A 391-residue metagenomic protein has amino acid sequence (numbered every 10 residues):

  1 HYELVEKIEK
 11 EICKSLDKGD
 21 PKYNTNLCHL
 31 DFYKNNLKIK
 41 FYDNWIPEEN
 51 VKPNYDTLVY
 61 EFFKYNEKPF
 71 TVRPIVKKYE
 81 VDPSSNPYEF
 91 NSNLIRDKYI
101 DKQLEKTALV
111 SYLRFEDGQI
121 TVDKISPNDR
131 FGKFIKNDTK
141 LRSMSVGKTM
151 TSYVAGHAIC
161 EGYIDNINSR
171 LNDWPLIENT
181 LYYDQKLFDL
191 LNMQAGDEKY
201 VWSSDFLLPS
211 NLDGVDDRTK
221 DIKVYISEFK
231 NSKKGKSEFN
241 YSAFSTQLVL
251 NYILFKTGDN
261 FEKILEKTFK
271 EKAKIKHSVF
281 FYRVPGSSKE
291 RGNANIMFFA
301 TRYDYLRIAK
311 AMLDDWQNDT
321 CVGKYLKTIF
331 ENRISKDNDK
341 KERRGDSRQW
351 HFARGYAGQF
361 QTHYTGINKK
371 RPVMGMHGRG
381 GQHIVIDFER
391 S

Functional and structural regions predicted by a protein language model:
H1-F134, G162-D165, N192: N-terminal leader/targeting segments and the immediately adjacent pre-domain N-terminus
V59, G156, N172, F188-L191 (+10 more regions): Non-transmembrane alpha-helical segments in soluble domains of secreted/periplasmic/extracellular proteins
D101-K102, K133-D138, R142-S143, G147 (+1 more regions): Active-site-proximal loop and beta-strand segments within enzyme catalytic domains
G118, T139-N166, L190, V249-I253 (+2 more regions): Active-site SXXK
I125, N137-D138, W202-G286, G292-I296: Catalytic-site signature segments of enzymes, centered on catalytic residues
E161-E198, E228-N231, T257-A300, D315-T320: Active-site helix/loop module of the DD-peptidase/beta-lactamase fold, centered on the serine-lysine SxxK catalytic
S245-Y252, I296-N318, Q382-S391: Active-site-proximal alpha-helical segments within enzyme catalytic domains
I275-H277, Y282, E331-R390: Active-site Gly/Thr loop motif
